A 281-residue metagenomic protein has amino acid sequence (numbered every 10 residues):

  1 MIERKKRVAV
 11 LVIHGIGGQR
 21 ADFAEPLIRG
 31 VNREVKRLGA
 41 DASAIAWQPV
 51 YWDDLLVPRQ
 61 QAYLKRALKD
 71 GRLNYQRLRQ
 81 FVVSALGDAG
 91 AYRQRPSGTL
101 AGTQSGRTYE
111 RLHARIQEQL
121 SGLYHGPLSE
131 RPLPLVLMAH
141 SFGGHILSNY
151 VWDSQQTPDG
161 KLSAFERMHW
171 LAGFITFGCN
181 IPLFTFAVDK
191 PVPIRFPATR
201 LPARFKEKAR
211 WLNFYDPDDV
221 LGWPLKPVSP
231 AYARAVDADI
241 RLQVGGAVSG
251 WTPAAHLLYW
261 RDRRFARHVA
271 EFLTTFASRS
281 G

Functional and structural regions predicted by a protein language model:
M1-K6: A domain-start/cap signature at the N-terminus of enzymes
R7-V8, A44, W170, A209: Short glycine-/polar-rich loops that comprise or flank the Walker A/P-loop and associated switch/sensor motifs
V10-G18, D22-G30, G98-K206: Serine-dependent carboxylesterase/thioesterase catalytic core of lipase-like alpha/beta-hydrolase/SGNH enzymes
G17-A21, G30-K36, D41-R131, H256: Active-site catalytic motif of lipid deacylating hydrolases and related acyltransferases
E34-L38, G71-R77, K161-L162, A198-P202 (+1 more regions): Glycine-rich loops and low-complexity Gly/Arg-rich segments that provide flexible linkers or classic glycine-based
E34-L38, L123, T157-K161, F276-S280: Solvent-exposed amphipathic alpha-helical surface segments
W47-L56, G173, P182-G281: Lipolytic serine-hydrolase domain surface
